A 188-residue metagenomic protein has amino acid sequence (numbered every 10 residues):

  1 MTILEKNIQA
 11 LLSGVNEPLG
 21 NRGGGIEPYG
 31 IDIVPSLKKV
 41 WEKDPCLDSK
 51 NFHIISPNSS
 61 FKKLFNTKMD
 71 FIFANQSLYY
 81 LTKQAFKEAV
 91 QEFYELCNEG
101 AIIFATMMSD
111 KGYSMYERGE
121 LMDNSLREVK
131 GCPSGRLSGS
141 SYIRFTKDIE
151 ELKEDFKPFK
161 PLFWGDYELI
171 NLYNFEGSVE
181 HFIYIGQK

Functional and structural regions predicted by a protein language model:
M1-L64, E88, I102-K188: Class I (Rossmann-like) S-adenosyl-L-methionine-dependent methyltransferase catalytic domain, capturing the SAM-binding
L64-F65, E95: Short, charge-rich binding segments
M69-D70: Local beta-strand N-terminus motif with an aromatic residue
F73: A conserved beta-strand element that flanks and buttresses the S-adenosyl-L-methionine
Q76-Y80: Short catalytic micro-motifs in class I SAM-dependent methyltransferases
T82-Q84: Short N-terminal helix/helix-N-cap motif within the alpha/beta-hydrolase-1
K87-E99: A short glycine-rich, Lys/Arg-flanked "PGG" loop and its adjoining helix->strand segment in the class I
